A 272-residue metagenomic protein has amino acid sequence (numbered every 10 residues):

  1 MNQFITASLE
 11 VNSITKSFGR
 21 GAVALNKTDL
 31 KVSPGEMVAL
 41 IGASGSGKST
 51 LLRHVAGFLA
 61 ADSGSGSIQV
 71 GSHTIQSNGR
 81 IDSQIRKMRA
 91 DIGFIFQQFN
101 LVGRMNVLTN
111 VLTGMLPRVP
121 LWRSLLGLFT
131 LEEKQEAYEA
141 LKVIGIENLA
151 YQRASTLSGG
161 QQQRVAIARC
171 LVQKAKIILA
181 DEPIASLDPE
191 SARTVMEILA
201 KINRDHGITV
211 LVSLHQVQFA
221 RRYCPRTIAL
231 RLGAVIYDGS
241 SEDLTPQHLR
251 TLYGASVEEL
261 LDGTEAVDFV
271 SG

Functional and structural regions predicted by a protein language model:
I41-A43: The feature captures the beta-strand-to-loop junction immediately N-terminal to the Walker
A56: Helix-to-loop junction immediately C-terminal to a conserved catalytic motif
T74-S77, V119, R123-L149: Conserved ABC ATPase "signature" region
I75-G93, R123-L131, L244: ABC ATPase NBD coupling module
R153-L157, Q161: Conserved ABC ATPase signature
I178-D181: Catalytic Walker B motif of ABC-type/P-loop ATPase nucleotide-binding domains
P189-S191: Helix N-cap at the start of a conserved alpha-helix in ABC-type nucleotide-binding domains
